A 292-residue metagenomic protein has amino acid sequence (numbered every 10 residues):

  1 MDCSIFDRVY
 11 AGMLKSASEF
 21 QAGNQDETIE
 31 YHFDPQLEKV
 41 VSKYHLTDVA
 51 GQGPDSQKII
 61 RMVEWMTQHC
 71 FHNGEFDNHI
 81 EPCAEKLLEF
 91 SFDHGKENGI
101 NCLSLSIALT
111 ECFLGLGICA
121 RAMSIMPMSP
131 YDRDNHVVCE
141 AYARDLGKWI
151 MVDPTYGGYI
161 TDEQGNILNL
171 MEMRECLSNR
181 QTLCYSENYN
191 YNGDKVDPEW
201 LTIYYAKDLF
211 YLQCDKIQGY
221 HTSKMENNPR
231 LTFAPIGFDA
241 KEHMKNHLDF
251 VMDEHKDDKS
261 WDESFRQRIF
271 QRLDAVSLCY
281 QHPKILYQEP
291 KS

Functional and structural regions predicted by a protein language model:
M1-S4, K291-S292: Basic/polar N-terminal segments that are highly enriched at the extreme N-terminus, encompassing both cleavable
C3-I100: Secondary-structure boundary elements
H32, H45, H69-H72, H79 (+7 more regions): Histidine (H) residue identity feature
W65, H69, C112, L116-C119 (+1 more regions): Mid-sequence acidic-hydrophobic segments that form the walls of catalytic/ligand-binding cavities or oligomerization
E75-V138: Active-site neighborhood of thiol-dependent amide/isopeptide-bond enzymes
A141-R144: Active-site beta-strand termini and strand-to-loop segments that position acidic
L146-S292: His-Asp-centered catalytic microenvironments across diverse enzyme cores, prominently the transglutaminase-like
